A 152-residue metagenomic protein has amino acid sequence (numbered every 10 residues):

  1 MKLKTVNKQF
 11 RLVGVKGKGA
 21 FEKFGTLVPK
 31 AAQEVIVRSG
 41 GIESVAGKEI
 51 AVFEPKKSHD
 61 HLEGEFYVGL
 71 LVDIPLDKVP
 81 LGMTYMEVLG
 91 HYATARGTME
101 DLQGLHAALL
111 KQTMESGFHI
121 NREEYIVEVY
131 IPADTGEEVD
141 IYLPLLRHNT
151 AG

Functional and structural regions predicted by a protein language model:
M1-G152: A solvent-exposed interaction/effector surface
